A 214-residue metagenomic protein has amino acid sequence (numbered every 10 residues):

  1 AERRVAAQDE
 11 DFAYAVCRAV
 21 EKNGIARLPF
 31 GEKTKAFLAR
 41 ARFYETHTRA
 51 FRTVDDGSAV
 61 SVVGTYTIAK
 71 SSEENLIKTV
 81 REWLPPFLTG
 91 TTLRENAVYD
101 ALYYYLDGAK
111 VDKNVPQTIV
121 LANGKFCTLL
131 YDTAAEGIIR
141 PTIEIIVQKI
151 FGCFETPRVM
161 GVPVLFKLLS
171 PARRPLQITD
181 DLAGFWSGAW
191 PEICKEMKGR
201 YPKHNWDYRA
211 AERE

Functional and structural regions predicted by a protein language model:
A1-Q117, V159-E214: Acidic, serine/threonine- and proline-rich low-complexity intrinsically disordered segments
V111-I143, V147: Amphipathic alpha-helical packing elements
K125-T128, T133-G137, K149, C153 (+5 more regions): A generic structural micro-environment signature that highlights single residues at secondary-structure boundaries
T133-V164, L168-S170: Short, surface-exposed, low-complexity cationic segments
